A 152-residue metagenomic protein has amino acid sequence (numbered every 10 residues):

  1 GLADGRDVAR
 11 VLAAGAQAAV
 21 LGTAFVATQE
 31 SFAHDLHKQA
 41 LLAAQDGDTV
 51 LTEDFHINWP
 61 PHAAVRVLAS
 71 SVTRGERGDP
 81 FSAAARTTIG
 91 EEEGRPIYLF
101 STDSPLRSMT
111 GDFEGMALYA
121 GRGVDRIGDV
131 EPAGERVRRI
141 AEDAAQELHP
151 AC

Functional and structural regions predicted by a protein language model:
A3-C152: Conserved active-site-proximal phosphate/metal-binding subdomains
